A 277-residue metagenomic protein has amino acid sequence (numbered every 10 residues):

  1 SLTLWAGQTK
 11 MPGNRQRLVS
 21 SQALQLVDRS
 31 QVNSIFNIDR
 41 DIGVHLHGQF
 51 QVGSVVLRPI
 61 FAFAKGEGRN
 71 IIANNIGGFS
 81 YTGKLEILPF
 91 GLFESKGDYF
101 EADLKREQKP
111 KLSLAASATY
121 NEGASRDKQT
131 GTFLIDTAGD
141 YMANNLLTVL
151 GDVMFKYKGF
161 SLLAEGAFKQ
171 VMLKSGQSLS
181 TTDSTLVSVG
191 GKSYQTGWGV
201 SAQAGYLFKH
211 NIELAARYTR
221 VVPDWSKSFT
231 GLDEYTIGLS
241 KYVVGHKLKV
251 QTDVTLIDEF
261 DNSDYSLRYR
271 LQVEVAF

Functional and structural regions predicted by a protein language model:
S1-L2, R40-P59, D136, V153-K158 (+3 more regions): Beta-barrel outer-membrane channel/assembly domains of diderm bacteria
S1-R69, A73-G91, P110-S113, A118 (+3 more regions): Outer membrane beta-barrel
Q8-P12, F63-E67, P89, A118-A124 (+6 more regions): Transmembrane beta-strands of outer-membrane beta-barrel pores
Q16-S20, I71-A73, R126-K128, K174-S178 (+2 more regions): Outer-membrane beta-barrel and related beta-rich outer-membrane complex signature in Gram-negative bacteria
R29-V32, G68-I71, D136-G139, T185-G191 (+2 more regions): Extracellular loop and loop/strand-boundary signature of outer-membrane beta-barrel proteins
H45-H47, K84-E86, D103, L150-M154 (+4 more regions): Outer-membrane beta-barrel architecture
I76, E86, E94-P223: Detector for outer-membrane/organellar transmembrane beta-barrel domains, recognizing the amphipathic beta-strand
T82-L92, L239-K241, L248, D264-F277: Outer-membrane beta-barrel "beta-signal"
